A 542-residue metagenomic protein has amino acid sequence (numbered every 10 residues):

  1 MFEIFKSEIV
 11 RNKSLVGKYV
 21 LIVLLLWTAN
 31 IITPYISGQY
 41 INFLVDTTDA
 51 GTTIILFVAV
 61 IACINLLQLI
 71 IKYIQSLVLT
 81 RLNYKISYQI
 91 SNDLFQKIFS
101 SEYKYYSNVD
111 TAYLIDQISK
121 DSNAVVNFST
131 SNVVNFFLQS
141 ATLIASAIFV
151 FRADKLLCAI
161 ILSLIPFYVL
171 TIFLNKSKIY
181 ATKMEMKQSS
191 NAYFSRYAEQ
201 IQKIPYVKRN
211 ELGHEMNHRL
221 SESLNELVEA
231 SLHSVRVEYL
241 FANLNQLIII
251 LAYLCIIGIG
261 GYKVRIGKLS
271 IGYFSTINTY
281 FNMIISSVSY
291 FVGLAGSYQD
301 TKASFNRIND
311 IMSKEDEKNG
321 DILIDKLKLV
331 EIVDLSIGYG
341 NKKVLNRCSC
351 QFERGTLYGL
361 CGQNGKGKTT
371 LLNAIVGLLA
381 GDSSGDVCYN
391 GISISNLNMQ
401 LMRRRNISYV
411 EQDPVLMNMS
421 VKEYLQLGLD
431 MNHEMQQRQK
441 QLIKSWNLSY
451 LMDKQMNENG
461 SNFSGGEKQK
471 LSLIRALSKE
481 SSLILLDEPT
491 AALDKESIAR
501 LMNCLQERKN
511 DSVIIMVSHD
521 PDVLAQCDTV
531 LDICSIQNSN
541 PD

Functional and structural regions predicted by a protein language model:
M1-N30, V45-D46, A50-F57, Q75 (+9 more regions): Membrane-integrated ABC transporters
V10-S14, Y103-K104, K120-S129, V133 (+6 more regions): An intracellular "coupling" helix at the cytosolic face of ABC transporter transmembrane type-1 domains
V16-I71, F151-L156, G267-I271: Transmembrane helix-loop-helix hairpins at lipid-water interfaces of multipass membrane proteins, especially the type-1
A29-N42, I64-T111, I115, S119 (+9 more regions): Juxtamembrane helix-loop junctions of ABC transporter transmembrane domains
N30-G38, V133-K176, E229-N278: A hydrophobic transmembrane-helix motif
L212, R236, M283-M312: Cytosolic ends of transmembrane helices, especially the final helix of ABC transmembrane type-1 domains
V376-G377: Helix-to-loop junction immediately C-terminal to a conserved catalytic motif
P414-E458: Conserved "ABC signature" C-loop
